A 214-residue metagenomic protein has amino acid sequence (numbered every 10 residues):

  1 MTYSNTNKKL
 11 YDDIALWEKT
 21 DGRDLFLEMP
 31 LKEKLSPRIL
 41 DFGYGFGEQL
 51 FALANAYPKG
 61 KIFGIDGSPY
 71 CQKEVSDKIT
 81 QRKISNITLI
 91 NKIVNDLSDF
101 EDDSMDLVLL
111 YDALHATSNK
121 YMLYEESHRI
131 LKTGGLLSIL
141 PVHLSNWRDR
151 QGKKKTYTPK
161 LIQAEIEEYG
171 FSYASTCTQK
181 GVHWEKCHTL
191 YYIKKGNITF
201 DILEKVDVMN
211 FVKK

Functional and structural regions predicted by a protein language model:
M1-T20: Class I SAM-dependent methyltransferase Rossmann-like catalytic core, especially the SAM/SAH-binding loop
W17-S36: Conserved alpha-helix/loop element of class I SAM-dependent methyltransferases that forms part of the SAM/SAH-binding
L40, F46-D96: Class I SAM-dependent methyltransferase SAM/SAH-binding core
N95-L107: A short acidic, Gly/Pro-enriched loop at the edge of an enzyme's catalytic core that lines a small-molecule cofactor
D106-N119: A short SAM/SAH-binding and catalytic strip from SAM-dependent methyltransferases
Y121-T133: A short glycine-rich, Lys/Arg-flanked "PGG" loop and its adjoining helix->strand segment in the class I
G134-P141: Conserved beta-strand signature within the Rossmann-like core of class I S-adenosyl-L-methionine
Y169, G181-K214: Core SAM-dependent methyltransferase catalytic element
